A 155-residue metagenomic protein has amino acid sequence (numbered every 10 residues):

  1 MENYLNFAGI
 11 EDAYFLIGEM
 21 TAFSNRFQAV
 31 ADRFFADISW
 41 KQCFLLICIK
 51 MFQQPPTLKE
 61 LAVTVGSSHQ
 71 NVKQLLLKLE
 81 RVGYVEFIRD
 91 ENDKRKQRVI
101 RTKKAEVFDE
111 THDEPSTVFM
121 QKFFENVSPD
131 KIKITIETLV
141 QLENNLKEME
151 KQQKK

Functional and structural regions predicted by a protein language model:
M1-A36: N-terminal leader segment of winged-helix/HTH proteins
M1-A8, D130-K155: C-terminal regulatory/oligomerization modules of transcriptional regulators
D12, I38-Q42, K104, K131: N-terminal positioning helix adjacent to the helix-turn-helix/winged-helix DNA-binding module
F15, F44-C48, V107: Pre-recognition alpha-helix immediately N-terminal to the DNA-recognition helix within helix-turn-helix or winged-helix
M20-F23, F27-A31, V65, F108-V127 (+1 more regions): Alpha-helical linker/hinge and terminal dimerization helices associated with HTH transcriptional regulators
Q28-S68: N-terminal helix-turn-helix DNA-binding core of bacterial DNA-binding proteins
L77-I136: Charged, amphipathic alpha-helical coiled-coil/dimerization segments
